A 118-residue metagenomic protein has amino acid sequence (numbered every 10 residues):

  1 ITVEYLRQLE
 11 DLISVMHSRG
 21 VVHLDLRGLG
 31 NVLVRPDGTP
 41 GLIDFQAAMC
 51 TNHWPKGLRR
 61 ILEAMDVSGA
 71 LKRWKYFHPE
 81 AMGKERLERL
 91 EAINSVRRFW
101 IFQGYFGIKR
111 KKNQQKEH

Functional and structural regions predicted by a protein language model:
I1-R35, T39-P40, R73: Conserved kinase catalytic-core helix
R35-H118: C-lobe/activation-segment region of protein kinase-like
